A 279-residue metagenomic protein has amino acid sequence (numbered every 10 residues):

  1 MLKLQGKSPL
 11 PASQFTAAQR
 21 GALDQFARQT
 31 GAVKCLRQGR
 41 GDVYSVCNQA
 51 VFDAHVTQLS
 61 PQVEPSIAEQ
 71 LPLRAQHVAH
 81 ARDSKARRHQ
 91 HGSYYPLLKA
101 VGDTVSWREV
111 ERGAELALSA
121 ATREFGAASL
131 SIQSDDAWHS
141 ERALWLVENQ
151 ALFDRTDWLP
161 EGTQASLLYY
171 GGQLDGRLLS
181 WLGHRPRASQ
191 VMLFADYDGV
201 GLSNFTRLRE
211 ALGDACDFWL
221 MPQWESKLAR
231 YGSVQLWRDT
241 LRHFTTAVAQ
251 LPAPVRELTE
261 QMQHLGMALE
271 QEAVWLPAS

Functional and structural regions predicted by a protein language model:
M1-P186, V200, R207-S279: Nucleic-acid enzyme cleavage-core boundary/entry regions
A188-D198: Acidic beta-strand-to-loop metal/phosphate-binding motif
